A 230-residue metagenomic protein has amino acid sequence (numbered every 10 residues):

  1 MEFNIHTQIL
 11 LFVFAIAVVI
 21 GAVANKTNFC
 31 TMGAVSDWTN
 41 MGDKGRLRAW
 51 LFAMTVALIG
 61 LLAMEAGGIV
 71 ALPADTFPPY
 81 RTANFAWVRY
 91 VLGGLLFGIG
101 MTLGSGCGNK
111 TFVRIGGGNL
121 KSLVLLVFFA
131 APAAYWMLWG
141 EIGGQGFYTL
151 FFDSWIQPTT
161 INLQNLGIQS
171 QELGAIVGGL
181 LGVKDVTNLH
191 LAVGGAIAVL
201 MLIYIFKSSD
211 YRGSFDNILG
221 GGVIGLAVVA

Functional and structural regions predicted by a protein language model:
M1-A230: Membrane-interfacial helix-loop segments of redox and metal-homeostasis proteins, especially TM-loop-TM junctions
